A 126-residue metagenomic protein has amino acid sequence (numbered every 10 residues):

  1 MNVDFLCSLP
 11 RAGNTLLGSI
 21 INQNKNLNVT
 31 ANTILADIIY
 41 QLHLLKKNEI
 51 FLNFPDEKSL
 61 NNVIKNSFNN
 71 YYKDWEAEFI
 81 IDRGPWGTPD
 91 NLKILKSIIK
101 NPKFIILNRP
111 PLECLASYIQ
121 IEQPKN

Functional and structural regions predicted by a protein language model:
M1-F68, D74-W75: PAPS-dependent sulfotransferase catalytic core
G18, N69, L92-K96: Short amphipathic alpha-helical segments and helix-helix/interface helices
L44, F79-N126: PAPS-dependent sulfotransferase catalytic domain
K73-D74, N101: Residue-level detector of alpha-helix boundary/anchor positions
